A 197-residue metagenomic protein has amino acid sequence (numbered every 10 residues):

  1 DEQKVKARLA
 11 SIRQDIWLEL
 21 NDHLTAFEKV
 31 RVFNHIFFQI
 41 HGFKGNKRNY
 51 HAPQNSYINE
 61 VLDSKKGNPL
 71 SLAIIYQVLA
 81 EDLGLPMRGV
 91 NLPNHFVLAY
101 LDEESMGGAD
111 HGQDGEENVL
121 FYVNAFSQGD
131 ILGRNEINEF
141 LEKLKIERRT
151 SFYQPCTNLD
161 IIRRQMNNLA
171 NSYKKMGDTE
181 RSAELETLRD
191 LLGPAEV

Functional and structural regions predicted by a protein language model:
D1-V197: A structural boundary/capping signal
